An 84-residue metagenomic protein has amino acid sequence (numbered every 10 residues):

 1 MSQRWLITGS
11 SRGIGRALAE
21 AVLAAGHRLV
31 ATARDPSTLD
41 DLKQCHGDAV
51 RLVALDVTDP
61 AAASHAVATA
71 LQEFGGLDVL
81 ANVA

Functional and structural regions predicted by a protein language model:
G9-G13: Conserved glycine-rich cofactor-binding loop
V22: Aromatic pocket-lining residues of Rossmann-like dinucleotide-binding sites
A25-D41: Conserved glycine-rich Rossmann-like NAD(P)H-binding loop of the short-chain dehydrogenase/reductase
L39, A63-A70: A conserved hydrophobic alpha-helix of the Rossmann-fold in NAD(P)-dependent oxidoreductases
L55-H65: The beta1-alpha1 cofactor-binding region of Rossmann-like NAD(H)/NADP(H)-dependent oxidoreductases
D78-V79: Conserved catalytic-site loops of classical short-chain dehydrogenases/reductases
V83-A84: Conserved NAD(P)H cofactor-binding loop of Rossmann-fold oxidoreductase domains
